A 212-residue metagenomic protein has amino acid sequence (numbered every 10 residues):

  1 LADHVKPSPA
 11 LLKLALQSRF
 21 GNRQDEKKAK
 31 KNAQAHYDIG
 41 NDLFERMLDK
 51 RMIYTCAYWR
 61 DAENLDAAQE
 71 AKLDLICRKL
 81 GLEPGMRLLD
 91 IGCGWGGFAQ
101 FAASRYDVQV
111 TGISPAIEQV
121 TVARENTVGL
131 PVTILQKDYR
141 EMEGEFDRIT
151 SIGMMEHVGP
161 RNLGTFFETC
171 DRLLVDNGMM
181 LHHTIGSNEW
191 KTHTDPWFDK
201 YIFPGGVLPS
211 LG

Functional and structural regions predicted by a protein language model:
L1-M47: N-terminal auxiliary segments of SAM/dcSAM-dependent transferases
G85-G92: Conserved class I S-adenosyl-L-methionine
W95-Y106: Conserved SAM-binding loop of SAM-dependent methyltransferases across substrates and taxa, primarily the Class I
V128-Y139: Conserved SAM-binding strand-loop segment of SAM-dependent methyltransferases
R140-I149: A short acidic, Gly/Pro-enriched loop at the edge of an enzyme's catalytic core that lines a small-molecule cofactor
G164-D176: A short glycine-rich, Lys/Arg-flanked "PGG" loop and its adjoining helix->strand segment in the class I
N177-I185: Conserved beta-strand signature within the Rossmann-like core of class I S-adenosyl-L-methionine
G186-P204: Short, glycine-/aromatic-enriched active-site segment of Class I SAM-dependent methyltransferases
